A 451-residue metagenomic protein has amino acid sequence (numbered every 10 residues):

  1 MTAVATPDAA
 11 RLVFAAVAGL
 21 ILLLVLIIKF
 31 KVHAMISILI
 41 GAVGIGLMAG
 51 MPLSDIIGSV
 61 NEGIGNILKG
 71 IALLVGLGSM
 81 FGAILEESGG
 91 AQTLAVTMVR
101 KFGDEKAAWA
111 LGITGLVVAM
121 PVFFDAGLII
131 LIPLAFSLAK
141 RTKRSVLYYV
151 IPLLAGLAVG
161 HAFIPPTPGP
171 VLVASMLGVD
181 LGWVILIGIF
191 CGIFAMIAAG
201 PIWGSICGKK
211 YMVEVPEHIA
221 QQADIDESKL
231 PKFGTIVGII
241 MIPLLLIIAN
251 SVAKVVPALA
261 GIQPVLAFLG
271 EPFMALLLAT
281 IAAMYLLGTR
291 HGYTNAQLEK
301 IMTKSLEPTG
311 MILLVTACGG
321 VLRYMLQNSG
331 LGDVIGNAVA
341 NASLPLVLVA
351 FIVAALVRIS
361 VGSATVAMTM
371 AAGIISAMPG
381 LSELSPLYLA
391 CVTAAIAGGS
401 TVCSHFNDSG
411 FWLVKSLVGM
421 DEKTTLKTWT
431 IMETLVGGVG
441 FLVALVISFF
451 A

Functional and structural regions predicted by a protein language model:
T2-A10, L186-K300: Long, contiguous bundles of hydrophobic transmembrane helices that form the permeation core of multi-pass
A10-F14, L53, G65-A72, M98-I113 (+5 more regions): Membrane-interfacial loop-to-helix junctions in multi-pass transporters
A15-I27, L39-M48, V75-M80, G115-V118 (+7 more regions): Hydrophobic core segments of alpha-helical transmembrane domains in multi-pass membrane transport and ion-translocation
K29-A34, L68-A72, G82-Q92, V118-I132 (+4 more regions): Short helix-coil transition sites and intra-membrane helix breaks within transmembrane domains of multi-pass
I36-L39, V43, S59-Q92, F268-G330: Core transmembrane alpha-helical segments of multi-pass membrane transporters/permeases
V99-I187, S360-G398: Hydrophobic transmembrane alpha-helices that form the pore/transport pathway of multi-pass ion and small-solute
F102-E105, G192, L346-A451: C-terminal transmembrane helix pair
S137-L244, G410-I447: Membrane-core helix-loop-helix motifs of multi-pass transport proteins
